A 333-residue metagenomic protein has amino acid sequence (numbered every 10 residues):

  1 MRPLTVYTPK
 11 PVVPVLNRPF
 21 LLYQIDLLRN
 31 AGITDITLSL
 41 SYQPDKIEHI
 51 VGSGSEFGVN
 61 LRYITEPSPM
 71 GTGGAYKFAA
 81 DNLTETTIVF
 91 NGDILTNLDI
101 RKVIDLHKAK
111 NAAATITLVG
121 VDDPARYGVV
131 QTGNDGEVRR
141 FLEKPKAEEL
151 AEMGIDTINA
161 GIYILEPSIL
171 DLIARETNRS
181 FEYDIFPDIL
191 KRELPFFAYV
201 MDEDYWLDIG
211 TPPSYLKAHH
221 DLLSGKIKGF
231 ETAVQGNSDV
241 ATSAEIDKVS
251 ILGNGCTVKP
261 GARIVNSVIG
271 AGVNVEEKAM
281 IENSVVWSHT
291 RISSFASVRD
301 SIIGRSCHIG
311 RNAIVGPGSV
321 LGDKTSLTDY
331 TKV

Functional and structural regions predicted by a protein language model:
M1-E48: N-terminal glycine-rich phosphate-binding loop and ensuing alpha1 helix
V12, V129-T132, F186, A198: A structural signal for short hydrophobic beta-strand segments in well-ordered beta-sheet cores
T37-S39, N91, I116-L118, I164 (+1 more regions): Short beta-strand segments
E48-H49, G54-N134: Conserved beta-loop-beta/alpha segment of the NTase-like Rossmann-fold superfamily that binds/positions NTPs
T87-I88, L95, R101-K108, D122-P124 (+1 more regions): Catalytic-core segments of class I nucleotidyltransferases/pyrophosphorylases that form NMP-activated intermediates
T177, L190-M280: Extended, small-residue-rich solenoid/repeat segments and analogous flexible loops that form exposed scaffolds
V275-V333: Glycine-rich hexapeptide-repeat left-handed beta-helix
